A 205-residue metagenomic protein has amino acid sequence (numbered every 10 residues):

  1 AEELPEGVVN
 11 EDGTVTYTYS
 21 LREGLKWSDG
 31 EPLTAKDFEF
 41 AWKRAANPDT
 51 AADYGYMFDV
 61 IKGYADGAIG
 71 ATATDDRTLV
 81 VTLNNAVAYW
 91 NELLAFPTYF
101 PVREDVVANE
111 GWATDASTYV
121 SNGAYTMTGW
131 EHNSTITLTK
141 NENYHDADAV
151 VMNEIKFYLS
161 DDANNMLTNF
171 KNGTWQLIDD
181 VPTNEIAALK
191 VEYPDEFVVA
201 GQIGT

Functional and structural regions predicted by a protein language model:
A1, D12-T14, T74-T78, V120-N122 (+2 more regions): Extracytoplasmic
E2-A52, V80, N169-K171: Aromatic- and charge-enriched surface segment that lines or borders ligand/interaction sites
V9, E23-K26, K43-T50, A86-A88 (+6 more regions): Sec-exported extracytoplasmic/periplasmic mature domains
T18-S20, P32, D37-E39, D53-D105: Surface-exposed binding/hinge segments that line and control ligand-binding clefts or catalytic entry sites
R22-G24, F38, K43, D76 (+7 more regions): Solvent-exposed coil/turn segments that connect beta secondary-structure elements in extracytoplasmic/periplasmic
A68, A86-V150, E154: Gly/Pro-rich hinge or "lid" segments in bacterial periplasmic/extracellular proteins
N143-A188: Ligand-site clamp/hinge motif
V181-T205: Local pocket/hinge segments that shape ligand/substrate recognition
